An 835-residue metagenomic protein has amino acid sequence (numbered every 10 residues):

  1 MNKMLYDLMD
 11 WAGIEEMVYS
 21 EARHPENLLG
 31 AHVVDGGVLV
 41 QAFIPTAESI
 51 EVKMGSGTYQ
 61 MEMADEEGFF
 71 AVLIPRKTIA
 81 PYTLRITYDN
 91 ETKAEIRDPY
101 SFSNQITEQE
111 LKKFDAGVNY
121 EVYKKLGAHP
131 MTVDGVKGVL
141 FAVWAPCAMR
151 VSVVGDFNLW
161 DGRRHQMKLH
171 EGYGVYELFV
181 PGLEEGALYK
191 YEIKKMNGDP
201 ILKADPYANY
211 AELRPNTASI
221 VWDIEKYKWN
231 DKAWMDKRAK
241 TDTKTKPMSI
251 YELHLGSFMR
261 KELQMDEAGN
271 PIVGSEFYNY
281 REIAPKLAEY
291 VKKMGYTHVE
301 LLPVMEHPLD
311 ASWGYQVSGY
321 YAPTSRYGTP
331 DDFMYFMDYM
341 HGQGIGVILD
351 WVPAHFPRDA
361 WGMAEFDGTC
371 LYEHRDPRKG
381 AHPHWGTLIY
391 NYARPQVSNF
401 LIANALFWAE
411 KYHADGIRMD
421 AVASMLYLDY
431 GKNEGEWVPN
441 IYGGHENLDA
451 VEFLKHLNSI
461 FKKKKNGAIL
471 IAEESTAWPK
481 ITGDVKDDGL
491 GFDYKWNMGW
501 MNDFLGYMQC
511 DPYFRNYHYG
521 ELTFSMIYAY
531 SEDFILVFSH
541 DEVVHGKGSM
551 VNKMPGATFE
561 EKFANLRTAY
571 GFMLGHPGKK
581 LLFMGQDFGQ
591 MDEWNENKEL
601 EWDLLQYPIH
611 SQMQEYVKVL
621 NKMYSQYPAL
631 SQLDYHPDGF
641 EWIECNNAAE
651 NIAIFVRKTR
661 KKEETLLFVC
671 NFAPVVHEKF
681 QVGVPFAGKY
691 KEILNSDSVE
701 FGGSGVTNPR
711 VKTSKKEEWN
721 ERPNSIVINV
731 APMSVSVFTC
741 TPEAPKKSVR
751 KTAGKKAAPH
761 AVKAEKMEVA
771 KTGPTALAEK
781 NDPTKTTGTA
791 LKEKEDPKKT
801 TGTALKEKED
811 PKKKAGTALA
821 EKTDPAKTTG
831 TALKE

Functional and structural regions predicted by a protein language model:
M1-P247, P271, R281-V291, E560-F563 (+10 more regions): Carbohydrate-interacting/catalytic domains
I50, V151, V299-L301, I417 (+1 more regions): Hydrophobic residues within beta-strands of alpha/beta enzymes
E62-M63, K168, L309-G314, R358-E365 (+3 more regions): Short glycine-biased active-site loop of nucleotidyltransferases that positions the nucleotide triphosphate and helps
A145-C147, F157, E171, G182 (+9 more regions): Short, flexible loop/turn elements at secondary-structure junctions
A211-E212, K232-T245, H254-E446: Substrate-binding/active-site clefts of carbohydrate-active enzymes
P215, H413-D415, Y430-N597, S625-V682 (+2 more regions): Conserved alpha/beta catalytic core and glycan-binding cleft of carbohydrate-active enzymes
A322-R326, I441-L448, A557-E560, L604-S611: A short acidic, glycine-rich active-site loop that binds or catalyzes chemistry on phosphate/adenosine moieties
